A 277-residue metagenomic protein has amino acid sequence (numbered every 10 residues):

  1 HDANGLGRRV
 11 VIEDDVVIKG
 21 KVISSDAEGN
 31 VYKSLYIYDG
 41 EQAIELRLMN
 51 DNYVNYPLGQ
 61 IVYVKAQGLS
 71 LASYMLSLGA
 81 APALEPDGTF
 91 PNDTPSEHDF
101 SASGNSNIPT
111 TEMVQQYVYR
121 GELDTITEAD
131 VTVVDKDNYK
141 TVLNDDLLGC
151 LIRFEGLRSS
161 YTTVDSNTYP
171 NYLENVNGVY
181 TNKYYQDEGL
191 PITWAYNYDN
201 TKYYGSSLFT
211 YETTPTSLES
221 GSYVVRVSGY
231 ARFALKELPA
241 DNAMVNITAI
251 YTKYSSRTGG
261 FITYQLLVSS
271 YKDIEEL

Functional and structural regions predicted by a protein language model:
H1-Y32, Y36-I61, K65-L277: OB-fold nucleic-acid-binding modules
